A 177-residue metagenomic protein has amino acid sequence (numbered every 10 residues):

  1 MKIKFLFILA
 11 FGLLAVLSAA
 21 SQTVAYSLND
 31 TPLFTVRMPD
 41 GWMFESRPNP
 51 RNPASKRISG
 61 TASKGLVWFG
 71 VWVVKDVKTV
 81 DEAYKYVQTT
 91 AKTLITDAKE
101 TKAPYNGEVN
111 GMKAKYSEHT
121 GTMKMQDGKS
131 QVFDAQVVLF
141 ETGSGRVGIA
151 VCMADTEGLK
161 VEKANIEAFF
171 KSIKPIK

Functional and structural regions predicted by a protein language model:
M1-F7: Bacterial N-terminal signal peptides that target proteins for export
F7-V16: Bacterial N-terminal signal peptides
A20-Q22: Boundary of Sec targeting at the N-terminus
F34, M38, E82-T90, E162-F169: Stable alpha-helical elements in mature extracytoplasmic
T35-K85: Secretory pathway targeting signatures of secreted, lumenal, and periplasmic proteins
W42, G145-K177: Surface-exposed amphipathic alpha-helical segments
V74-D76, T90, C152-G158: Short, solvent-exposed aromatic-acidic interface loops
Q88-E141: Signature of long, low-cysteine stretches enriched in small and polar/charged residues
